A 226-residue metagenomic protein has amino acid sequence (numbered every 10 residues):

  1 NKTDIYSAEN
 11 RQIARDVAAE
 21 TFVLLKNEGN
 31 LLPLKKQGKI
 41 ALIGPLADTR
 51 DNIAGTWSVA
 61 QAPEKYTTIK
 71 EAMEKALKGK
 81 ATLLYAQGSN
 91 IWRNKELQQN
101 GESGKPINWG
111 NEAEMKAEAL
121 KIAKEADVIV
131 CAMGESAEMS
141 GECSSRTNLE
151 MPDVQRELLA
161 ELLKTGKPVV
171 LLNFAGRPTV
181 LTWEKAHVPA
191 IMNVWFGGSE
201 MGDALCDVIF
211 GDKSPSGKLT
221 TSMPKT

Functional and structural regions predicted by a protein language model:
D4-T226: C-terminal non-catalytic regions of proteins with extracellular/luminal or membrane-system context
